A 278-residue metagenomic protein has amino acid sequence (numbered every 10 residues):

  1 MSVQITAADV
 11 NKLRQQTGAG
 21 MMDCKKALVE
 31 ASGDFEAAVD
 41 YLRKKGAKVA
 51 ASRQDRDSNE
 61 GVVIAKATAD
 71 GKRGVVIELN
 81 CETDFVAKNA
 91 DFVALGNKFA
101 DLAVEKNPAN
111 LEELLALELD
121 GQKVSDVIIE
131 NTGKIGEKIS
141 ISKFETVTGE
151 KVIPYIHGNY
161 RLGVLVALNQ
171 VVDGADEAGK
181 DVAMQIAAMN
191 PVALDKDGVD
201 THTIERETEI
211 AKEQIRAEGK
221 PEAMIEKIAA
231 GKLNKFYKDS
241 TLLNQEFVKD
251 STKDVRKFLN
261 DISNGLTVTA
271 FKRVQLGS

Functional and structural regions predicted by a protein language model:
S2-S278: N-terminal assembly/interaction segments in proteins that build large macromolecular machines
